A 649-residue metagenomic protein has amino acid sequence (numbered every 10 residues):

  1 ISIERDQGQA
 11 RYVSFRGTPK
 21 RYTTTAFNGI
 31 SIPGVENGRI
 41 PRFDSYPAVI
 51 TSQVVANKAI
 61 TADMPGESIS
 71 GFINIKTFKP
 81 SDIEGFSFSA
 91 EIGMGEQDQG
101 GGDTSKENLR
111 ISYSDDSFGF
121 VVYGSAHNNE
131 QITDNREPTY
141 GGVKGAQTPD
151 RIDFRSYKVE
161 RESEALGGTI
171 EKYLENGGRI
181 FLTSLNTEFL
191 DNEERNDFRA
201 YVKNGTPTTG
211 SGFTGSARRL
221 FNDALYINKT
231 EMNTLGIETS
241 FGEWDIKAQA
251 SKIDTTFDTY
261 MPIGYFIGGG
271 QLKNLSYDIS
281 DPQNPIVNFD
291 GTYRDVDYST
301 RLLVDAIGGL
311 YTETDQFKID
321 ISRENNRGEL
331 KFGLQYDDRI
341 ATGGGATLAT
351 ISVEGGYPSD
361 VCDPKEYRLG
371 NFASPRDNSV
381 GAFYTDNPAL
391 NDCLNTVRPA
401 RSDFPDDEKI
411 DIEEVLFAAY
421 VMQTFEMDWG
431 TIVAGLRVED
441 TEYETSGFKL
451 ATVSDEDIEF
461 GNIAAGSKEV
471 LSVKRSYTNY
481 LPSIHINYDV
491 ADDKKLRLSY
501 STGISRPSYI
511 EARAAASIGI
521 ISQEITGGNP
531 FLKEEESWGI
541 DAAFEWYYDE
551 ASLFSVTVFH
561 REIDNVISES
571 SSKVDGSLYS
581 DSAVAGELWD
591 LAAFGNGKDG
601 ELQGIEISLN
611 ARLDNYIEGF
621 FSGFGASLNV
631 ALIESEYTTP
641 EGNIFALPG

Functional and structural regions predicted by a protein language model:
I1-S31, K58: Extracytoplasmic beta-strand/coil segments of soluble accessory domains associated with Gram-negative outer-membrane
S2-I3, I30-A59, L109: Short acidic/polar hinge/loop motifs at secondary-structure boundaries that mediate gating or recognition
M64, P80-F86, D116-F118, E175-G177 (+7 more regions): Short loop/turn motifs that connect adjacent beta-strands in outer-membrane beta-barrel proteins
T77, M94-D98, D115, A126-E130 (+14 more regions): Transmembrane beta-strands of outer-membrane beta-barrel pores
Q99-A200, R218, N222-G242, P482-H485: Transmembrane beta-barrel wall of Gram-negative outer-membrane proteins
D134-F154, E194-F221, G264-L303, S352-N371 (+5 more regions): Solvent-exposed loop segments that connect transmembrane elements
F213-M232, F404-L416, R475, I504-I563 (+1 more regions): Outer-membrane beta-barrel signature, preferentially recognizing the C-terminal barrel domain of Gram-negative
F559-E562, S570-V574, Y579-G649: Gram-negative outer-membrane beta-barrel transporters
